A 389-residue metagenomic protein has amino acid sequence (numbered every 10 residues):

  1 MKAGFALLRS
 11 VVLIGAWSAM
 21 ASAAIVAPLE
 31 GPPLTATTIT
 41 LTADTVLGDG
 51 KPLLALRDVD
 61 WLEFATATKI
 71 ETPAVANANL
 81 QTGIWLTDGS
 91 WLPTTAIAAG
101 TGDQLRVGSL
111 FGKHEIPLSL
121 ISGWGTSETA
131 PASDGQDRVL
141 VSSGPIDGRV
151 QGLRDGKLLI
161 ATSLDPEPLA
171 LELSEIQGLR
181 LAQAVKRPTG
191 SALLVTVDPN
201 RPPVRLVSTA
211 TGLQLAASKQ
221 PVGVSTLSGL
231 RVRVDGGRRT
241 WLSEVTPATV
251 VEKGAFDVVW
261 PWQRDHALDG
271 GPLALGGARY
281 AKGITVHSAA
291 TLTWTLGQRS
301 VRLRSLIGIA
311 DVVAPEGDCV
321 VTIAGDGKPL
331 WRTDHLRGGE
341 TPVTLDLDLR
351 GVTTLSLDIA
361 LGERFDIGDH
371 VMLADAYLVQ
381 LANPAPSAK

Functional and structural regions predicted by a protein language model:
M1-A6: N-terminal secretory signal peptides that target proteins for export/translocation
L8-A19: Bacterial N-terminal signal peptides
A21-V26: Boundary at the C-terminal end of the N-terminal hydrophobic targeting segment
A27-G31, D49-K51, T87-G89, F111 (+5 more regions): Glycine-centered tight beta-turn/hairpin loop motif at sheet-sheet or coil-to-beta transitions
T38-I39, D44, K51-V75, I97 (+5 more regions): Structured surface patches comprising rigid loops and adjacent beta-strands/short helices at the edges of well-ordered
D44-V46, D103-R106, G156-L159, L213-Q214: Short aromatic-glycine-enriched beta-strand elements
E71-P93, I97, P131-Q151, R187-S208: Short, solvent-exposed interaction modules
D165-A192, T209-K389: Gly-Asp-aromatic-enriched flexible segments
